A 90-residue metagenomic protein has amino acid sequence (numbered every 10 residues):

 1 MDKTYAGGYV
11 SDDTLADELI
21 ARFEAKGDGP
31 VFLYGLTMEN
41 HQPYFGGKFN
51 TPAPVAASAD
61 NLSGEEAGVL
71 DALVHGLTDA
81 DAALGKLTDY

Functional and structural regions predicted by a protein language model:
M1-Y90: Solvent-exposed soluble domains appended to multi-pass membrane proteins
